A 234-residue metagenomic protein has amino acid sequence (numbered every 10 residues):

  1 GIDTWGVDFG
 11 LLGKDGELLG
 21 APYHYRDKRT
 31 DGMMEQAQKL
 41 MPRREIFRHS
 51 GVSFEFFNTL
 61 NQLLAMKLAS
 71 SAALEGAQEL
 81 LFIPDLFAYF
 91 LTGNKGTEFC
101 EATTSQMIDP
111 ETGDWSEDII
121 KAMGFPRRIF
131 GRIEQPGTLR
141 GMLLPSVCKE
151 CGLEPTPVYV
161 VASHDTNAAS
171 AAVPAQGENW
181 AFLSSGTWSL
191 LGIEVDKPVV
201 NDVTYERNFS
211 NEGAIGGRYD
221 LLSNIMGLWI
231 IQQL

Functional and structural regions predicted by a protein language model:
G1: Glycine-rich, N-terminal phosphate-binding loop and its surrounding beta-alpha-beta segment
T4-G6: Short, small/polar residue-rich loop motifs at catalytic or cofactor-binding pockets
D8-A37, A77, L81-S116, L153-L234: Glycine-rich phosphate-binding loop of actin/hexokinase-like ATP-binding domains
K39-E45: Conserved FAD-binding subdomain of flavin-dependent enzymes
P42, N58-T59, G227: Membrane-embedded alpha-helical core segments of multi-pass
I46-H164: Gly/Ser/Thr-rich active-site cleft segment
